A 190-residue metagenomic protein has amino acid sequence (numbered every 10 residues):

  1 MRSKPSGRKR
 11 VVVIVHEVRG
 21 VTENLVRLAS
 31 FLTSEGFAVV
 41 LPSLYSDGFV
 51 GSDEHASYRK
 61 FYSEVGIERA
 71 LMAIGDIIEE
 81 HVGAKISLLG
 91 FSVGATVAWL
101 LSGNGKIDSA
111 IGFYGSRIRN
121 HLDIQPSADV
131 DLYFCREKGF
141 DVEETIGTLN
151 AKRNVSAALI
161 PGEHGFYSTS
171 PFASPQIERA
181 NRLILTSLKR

Functional and structural regions predicted by a protein language model:
M1-V82: Serine-hydrolase catalytic machinery in alpha/beta-hydrolase-like enzymes
L28, F140-L149: Short alpha-helix in the alpha/beta-hydrolase fold that links the catalytic acid
S43-D47, S116, E163: Short beta-to-alpha linker loops that shape the active-site pocket of alpha/beta-hydrolase fold enzymes
L89-G94, A98: Gly/Ala-rich beta-loop-alpha elbow adjacent to hydrolase catalytic centers
K106-R117: A conserved short beta-strand
P126, D131-F134: Short beta-strand/loop motif that positions the catalytic acidic residue of the alpha/beta-hydrolase fold
R136-G139, G162-E163: Acidic beta-to-alpha connecting loop that harbors the catalytic carboxylate
V155-R190: C-terminal catalytic histidine-bearing segment of alpha/beta-hydrolase fold enzymes
